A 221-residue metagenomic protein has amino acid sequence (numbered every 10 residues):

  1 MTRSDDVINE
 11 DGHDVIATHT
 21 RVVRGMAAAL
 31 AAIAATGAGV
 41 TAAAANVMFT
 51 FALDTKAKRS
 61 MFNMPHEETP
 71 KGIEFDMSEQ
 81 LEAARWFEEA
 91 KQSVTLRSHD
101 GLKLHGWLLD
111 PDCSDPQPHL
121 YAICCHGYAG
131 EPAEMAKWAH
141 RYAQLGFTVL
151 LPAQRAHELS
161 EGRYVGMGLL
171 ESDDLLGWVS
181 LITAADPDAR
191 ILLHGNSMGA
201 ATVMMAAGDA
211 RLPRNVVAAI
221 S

Functional and structural regions predicted by a protein language model:
H13-A34: Membrane-penetrating hydrophobic segments
A31-L96: An N-terminal hydrophobic leader/cap segment in hydrolases
H99-P111: A short loop-to-beta-strand scaffold at the N-terminal edge of the catalytic core in hydrolase folds
P118-G127: Short beta-strand element of the alpha/beta-hydrolase
G127-K137, V149: Serine-hydrolase catalytic-loop signature spanning alpha/beta hydrolases and amidase-signature enzymes
A139-E161: Conserved alpha/beta-hydrolase
V165-D186: Alpha/beta-hydrolase active-site loop
L181-A185, A189-S221: Primarily recognizes the serine-hydrolase "nucleophile elbow" in alpha/beta-hydrolase and SGNH/GDSL folds
